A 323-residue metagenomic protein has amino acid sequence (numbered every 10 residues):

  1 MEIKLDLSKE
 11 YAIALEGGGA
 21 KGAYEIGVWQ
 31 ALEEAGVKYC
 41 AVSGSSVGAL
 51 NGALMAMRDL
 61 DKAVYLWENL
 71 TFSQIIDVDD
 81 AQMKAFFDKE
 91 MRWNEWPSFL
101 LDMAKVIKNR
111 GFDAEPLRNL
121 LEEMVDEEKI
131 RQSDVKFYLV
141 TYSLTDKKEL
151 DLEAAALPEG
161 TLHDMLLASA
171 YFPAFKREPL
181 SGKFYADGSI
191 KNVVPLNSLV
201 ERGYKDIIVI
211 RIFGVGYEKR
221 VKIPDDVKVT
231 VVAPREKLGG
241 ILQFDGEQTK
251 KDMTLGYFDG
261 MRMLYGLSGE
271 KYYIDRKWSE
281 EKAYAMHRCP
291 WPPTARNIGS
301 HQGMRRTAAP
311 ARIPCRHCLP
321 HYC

Functional and structural regions predicted by a protein language model:
M1-E10, V135-K136, L144: Small-residue-rich anion-binding loops in enzyme active sites
E10-A14, G19-I107, E115, L121 (+1 more regions): Patatin-like phospholipase
I13, L139, I208-V209, V231: Structural beta-sheet core signal
A85-I208, D259, Y265, Y273: Active-site-adjacent alpha/beta core region of enzyme catalytic domains
R211-G214: Short secondary-structure boundary segments
G216-L238: Short acidic, glycine/proline-enriched helix-loop-strand junctions
G246-Y273: A conserved active-site cap/scaffold subdomain adjacent to cofactor or substrate pockets
Y273-C323: Long, low-complexity C-terminal extensions of enzymes
